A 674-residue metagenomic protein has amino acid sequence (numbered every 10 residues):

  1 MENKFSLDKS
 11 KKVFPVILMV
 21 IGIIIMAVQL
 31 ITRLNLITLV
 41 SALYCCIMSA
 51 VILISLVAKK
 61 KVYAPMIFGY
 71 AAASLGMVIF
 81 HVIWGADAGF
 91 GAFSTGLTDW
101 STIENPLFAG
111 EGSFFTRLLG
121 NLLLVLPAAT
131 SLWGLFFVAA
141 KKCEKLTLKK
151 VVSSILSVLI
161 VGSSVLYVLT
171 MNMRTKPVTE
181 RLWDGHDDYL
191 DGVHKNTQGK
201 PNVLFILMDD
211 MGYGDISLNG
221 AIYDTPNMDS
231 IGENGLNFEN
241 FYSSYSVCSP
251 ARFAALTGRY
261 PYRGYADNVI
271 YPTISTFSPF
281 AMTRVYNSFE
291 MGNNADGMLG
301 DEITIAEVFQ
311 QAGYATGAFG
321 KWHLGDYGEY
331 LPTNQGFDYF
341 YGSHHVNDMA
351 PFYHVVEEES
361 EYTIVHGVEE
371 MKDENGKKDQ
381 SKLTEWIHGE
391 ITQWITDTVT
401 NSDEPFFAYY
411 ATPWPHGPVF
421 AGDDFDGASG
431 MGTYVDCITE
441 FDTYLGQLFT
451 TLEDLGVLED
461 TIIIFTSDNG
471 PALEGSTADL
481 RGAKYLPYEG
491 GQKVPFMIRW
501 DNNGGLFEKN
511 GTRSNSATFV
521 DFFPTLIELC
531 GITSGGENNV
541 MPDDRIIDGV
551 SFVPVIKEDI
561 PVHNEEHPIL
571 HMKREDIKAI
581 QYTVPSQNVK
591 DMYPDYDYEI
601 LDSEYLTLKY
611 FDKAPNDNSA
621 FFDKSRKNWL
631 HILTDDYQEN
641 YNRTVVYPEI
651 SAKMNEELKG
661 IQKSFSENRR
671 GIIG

Functional and structural regions predicted by a protein language model:
D8-T170: Transmembrane and membrane-interface helices of multi-pass, inner-membrane envelope-modifying transferases
M173-L236, T644-P648: Active-site-proximal N-terminal segment of extracellular/periplasmic enzymes that hydrolyze or transfer
Y189, W386-V399, D423-T461: A long, amphipathic alpha-helix that forms part of the scaffold/cap immediately adjacent to metal-dependent active
G199, A221-D224, Y242-V247, G292-I303 (+8 more regions): A short beta-strand-to-alpha-helix junction
A221-F253, G258-R263, G313-G317, D338-H344 (+1 more regions): Short, structured active-site-proximal loop/turn typified by the sulfatase FGly-forming signature C/S-X-P-X-R
I270-A315, W322-F406, A411-A421, N502 (+1 more regions): Formylglycine-dependent
G328-G336, P418-A421, G427-M431, T450-E508 (+1 more regions): Histidine-centered active-site microenvironments of extracellular/periplasmic hydrolases and transferases
Y339, H344-N347, P471-S476, K484-P487 (+6 more regions): C-terminal cap/loop subdomain of S1 sulfatases and analogous C-terminal strand-loop tails that border
